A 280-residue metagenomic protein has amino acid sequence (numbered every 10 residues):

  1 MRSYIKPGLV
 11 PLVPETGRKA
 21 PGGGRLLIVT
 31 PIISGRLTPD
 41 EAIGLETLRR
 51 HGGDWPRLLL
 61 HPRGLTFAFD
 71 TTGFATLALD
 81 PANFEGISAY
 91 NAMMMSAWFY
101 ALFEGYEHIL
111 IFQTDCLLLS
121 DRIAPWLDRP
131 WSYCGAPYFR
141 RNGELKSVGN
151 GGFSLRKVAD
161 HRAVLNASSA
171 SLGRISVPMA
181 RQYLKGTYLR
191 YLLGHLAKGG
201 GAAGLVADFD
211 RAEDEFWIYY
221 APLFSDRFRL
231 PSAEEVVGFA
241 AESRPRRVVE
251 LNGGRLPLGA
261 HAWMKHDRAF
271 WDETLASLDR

Functional and structural regions predicted by a protein language model:
M1-E46: N-proximal low-complexity "stem/linker" segments adjacent to membrane-targeting elements
I43-W55: Short, acidic, metal-binding catalytic loop of nucleotide-sugar glycosyltransferases
D54-P62, C134-A136: Short, hydrophobic beta-strand segments that form beta-sheet elements in well-ordered domains
L60-E107: Active-site-proximal specificity loops/subdomain of glycosyltransferases
F69-D70, S120-I123, L165: Short glycine-/acidic-enriched loop or helix-start segments at secondary-structure transitions that form or flank
Y106-L117: Short beta-strand-to-loop acidic/aromatic patch adjacent to the donor-nucleotide binding site
L117-V148: Conserved donor-nucleotide/metal-binding helix-loop-beta segment in metal-dependent transferases, i.e., the alpha-helix
F153-R280: Catalytic core and acceptor-binding pocket of nucleotide-sugar-dependent glycosyltransferases
